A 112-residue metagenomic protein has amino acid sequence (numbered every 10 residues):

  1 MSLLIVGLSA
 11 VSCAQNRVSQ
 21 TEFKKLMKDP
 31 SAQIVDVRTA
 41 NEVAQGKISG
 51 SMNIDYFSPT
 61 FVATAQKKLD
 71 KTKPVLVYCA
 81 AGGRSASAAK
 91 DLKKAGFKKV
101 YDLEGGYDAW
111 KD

Functional and structural regions predicted by a protein language model:
S2, G7-A32, N41-P74, G83-D112: Rhodanese-like catalytic fold shared by cysteine-dependent sulfurtransferases and DSP/PTP-type phosphatases
I34-D36: Structural scaffold elements adjacent to functional motifs in cytosolic proteins
Y78-C79: Short, surface-exposed ligand- or partner-binding patches at beta-edge/loop junctions that are enriched in aromatics
